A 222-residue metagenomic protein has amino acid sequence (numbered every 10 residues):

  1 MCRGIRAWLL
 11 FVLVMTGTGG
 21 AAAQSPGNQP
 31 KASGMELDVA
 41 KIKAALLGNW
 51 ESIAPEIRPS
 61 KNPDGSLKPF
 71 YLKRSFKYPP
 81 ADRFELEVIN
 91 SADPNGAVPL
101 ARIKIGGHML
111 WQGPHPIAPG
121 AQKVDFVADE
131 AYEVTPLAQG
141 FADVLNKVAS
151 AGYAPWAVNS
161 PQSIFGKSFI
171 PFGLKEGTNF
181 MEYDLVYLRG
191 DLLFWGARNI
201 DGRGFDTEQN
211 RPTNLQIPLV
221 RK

Functional and structural regions predicted by a protein language model:
M1-L9: Bacterial N-terminal signal peptides that target proteins for export
W8-G17: Bacterial N-terminal signal peptides
A21-A23: Boundary at the C-terminal end of the N-terminal hydrophobic targeting segment
P26-D38, A101-P114, A118, N159 (+1 more regions): Edge beta-strand at a domain terminus
P30-F70, M109, L219-R221: Tryptophan-anchored aromatic micro-motifs
A45-L47, S75-F84, D184-F194: Short, solvent-exposed coil/turn segments at beta-strand boundaries
A54-P55, E87-S91, R198-I200: Beta-turn initiation residues at beta-strand->coil junctions
N62-V148, V158: N-terminal glycine/threonine-rich, aromatic-flanked beta-hairpin/loop signature
